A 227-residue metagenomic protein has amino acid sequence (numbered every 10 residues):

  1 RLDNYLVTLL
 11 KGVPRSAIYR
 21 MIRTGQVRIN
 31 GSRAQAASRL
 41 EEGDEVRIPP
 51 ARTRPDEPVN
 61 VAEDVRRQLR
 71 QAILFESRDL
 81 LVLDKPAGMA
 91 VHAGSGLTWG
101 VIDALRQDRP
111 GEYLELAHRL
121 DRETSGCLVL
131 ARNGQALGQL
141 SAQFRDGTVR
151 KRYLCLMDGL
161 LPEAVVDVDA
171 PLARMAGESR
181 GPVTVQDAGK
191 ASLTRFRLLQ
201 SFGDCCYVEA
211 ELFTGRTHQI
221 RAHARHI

Functional and structural regions predicted by a protein language model:
R1-I227: RNA pseudouridine synthases
